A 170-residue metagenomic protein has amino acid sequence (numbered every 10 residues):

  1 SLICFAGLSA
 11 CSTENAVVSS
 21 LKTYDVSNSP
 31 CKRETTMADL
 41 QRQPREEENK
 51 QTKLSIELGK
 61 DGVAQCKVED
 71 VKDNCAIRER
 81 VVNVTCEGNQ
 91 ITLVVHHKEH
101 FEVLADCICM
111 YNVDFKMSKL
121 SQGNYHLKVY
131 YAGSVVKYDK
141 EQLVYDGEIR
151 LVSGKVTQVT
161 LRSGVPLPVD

Functional and structural regions predicted by a protein language model:
S1-A6: Sec-dependent N-terminal signal peptides
L8-A10: C-terminal motif of bacterial Sec signal peptides marking the signal peptidase cleavage site
S12-D170: Exposed, flexible binding/inhibitory loops of compact, secreted disulfide-stabilized domains
